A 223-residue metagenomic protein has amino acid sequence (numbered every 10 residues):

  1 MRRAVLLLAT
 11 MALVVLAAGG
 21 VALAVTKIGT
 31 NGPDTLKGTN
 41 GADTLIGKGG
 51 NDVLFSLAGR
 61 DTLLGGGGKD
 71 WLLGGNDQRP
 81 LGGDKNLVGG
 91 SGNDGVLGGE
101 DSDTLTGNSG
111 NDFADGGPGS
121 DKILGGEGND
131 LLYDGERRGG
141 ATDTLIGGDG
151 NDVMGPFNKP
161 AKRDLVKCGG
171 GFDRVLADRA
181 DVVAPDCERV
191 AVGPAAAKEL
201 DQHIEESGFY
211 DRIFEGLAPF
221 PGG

Functional and structural regions predicted by a protein language model:
M1-A4, A9: Positively charged n-region of N-terminal signal peptides that target proteins for export
L8-A17: Bacterial N-terminal signal peptides
G20-T26: Sec/Tat signal peptide C-region and signal peptidase I cleavage site
G29-G32, G38, G47-G49, F55-S56 (+12 more regions): Glycine-centered beta-turn/loop sites at beta-strand termini
G38-G41, G223: Extracytoplasmic low-complexity repetitive segments enriched in small/polar residues
P156-E199: Leucine-rich solenoid repeat scaffolds
E199-G223: Composition-driven, intrinsically disordered low-complexity tracts enriched in small residues
